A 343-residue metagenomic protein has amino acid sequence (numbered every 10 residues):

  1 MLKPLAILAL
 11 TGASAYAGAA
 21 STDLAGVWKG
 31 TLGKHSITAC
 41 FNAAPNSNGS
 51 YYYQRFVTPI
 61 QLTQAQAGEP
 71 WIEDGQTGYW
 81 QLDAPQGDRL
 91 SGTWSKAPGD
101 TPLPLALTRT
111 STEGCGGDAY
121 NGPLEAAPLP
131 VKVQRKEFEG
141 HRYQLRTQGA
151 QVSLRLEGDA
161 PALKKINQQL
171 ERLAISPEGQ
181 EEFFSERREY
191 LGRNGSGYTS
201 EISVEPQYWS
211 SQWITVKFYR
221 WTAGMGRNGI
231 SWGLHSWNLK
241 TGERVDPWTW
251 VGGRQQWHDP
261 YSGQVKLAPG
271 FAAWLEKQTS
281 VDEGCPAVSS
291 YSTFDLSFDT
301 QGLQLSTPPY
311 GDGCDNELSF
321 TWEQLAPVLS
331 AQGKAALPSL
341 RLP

Functional and structural regions predicted by a protein language model:
M1-L8: Sec-dependent signal peptide recognition, specifically the positively charged N-region followed immediately by
G12-A17: N-terminal signal peptide c-region/cleavage motif recognized by signal peptidases
S21-A44, S50-H235, L239-P343: Compositionally biased intrinsically disordered regions enriched in Thr/Gly
